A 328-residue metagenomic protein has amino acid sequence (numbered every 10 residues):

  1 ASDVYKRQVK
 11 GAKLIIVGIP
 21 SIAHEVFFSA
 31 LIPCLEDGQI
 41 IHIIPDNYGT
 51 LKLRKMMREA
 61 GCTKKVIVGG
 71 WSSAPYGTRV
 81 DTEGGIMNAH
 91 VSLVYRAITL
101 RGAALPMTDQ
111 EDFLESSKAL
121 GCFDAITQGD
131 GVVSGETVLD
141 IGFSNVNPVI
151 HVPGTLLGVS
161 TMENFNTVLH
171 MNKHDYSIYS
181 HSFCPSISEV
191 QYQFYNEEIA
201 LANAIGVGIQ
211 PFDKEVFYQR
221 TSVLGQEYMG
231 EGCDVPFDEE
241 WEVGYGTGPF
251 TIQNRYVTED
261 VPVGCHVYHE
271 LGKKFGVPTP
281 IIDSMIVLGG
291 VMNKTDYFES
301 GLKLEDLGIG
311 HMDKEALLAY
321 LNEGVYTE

Functional and structural regions predicted by a protein language model:
A1-Y5: Short, small-residue-biased leader/transition segments that mark boundaries at the very start of proteins
G11-A12: An anion/phosphate-binding loop that grips the pyrophosphate of nucleotide cofactors and donors
S21-M87: Rossmann-like NAD(P)(H) cofactor-binding subdomain of soluble oxidoreductases
K55, T78-F194, G324-V325: Substrate/ligand-engaging "lid" and interaction regions
G69, Q128-D130, P280: General small-molecule cofactor/ligand-binding pocket signal
V159-T161, F165-H174, I178-H181, P185-E328: NAD(P)-dependent Rossmann-like dehydrogenase/reductase catalytic/cofactor-binding core
